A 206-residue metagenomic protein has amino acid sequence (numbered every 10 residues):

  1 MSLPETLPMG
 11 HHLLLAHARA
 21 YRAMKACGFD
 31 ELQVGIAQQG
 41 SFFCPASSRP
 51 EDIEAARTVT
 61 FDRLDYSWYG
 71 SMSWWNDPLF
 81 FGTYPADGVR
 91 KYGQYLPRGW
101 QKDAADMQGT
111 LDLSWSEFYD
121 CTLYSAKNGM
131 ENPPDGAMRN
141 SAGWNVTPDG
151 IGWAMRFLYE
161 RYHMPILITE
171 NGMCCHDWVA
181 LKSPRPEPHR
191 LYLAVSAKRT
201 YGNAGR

Functional and structural regions predicted by a protein language model:
M1-S183, E187-R206: Active-site region of glycoside hydrolase catalytic domains
